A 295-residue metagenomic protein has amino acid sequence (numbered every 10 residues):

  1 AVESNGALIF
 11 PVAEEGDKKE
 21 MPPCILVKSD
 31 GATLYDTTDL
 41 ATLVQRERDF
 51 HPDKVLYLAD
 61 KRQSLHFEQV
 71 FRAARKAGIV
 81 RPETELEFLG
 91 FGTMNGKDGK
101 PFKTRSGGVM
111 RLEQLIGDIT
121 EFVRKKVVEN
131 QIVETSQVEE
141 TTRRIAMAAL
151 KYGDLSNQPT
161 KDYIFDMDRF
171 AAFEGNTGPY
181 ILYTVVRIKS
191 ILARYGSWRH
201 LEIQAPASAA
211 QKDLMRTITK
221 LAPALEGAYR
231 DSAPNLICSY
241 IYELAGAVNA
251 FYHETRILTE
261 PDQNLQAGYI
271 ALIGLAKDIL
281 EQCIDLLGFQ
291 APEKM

Functional and structural regions predicted by a protein language model:
A1-M295: Non-catalytic interaction-recognition regions
